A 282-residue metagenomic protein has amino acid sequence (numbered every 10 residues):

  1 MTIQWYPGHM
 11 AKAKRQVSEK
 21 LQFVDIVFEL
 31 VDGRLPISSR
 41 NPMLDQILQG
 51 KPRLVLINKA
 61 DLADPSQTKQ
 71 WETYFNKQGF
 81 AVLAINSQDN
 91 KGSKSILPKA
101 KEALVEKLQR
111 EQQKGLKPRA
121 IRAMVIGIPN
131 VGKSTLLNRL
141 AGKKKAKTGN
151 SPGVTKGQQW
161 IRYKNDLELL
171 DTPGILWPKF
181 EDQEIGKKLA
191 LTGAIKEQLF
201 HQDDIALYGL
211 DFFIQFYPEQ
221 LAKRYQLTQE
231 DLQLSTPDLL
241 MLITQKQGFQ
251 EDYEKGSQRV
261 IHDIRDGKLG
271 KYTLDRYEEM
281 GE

Functional and structural regions predicted by a protein language model:
M1-I26, R34-M43, I47-R53, S66 (+2 more regions): Helix-rich effector regions associated with P-loop NTPase G domains
E29, V55-I57, V125: Structural beta-sheet core signal
G33, K59: Residue-level signal for short, function-critical loop segments
D61-I126, K145: Canonical P-loop GTPase G-domain recognition
S87, L137, L167-L170: Conserved active-site beta-strand-loop modules that form the wall/rim of enzyme catalytic pockets and either contain
S95, K99, T135, Y208 (+1 more regions): Alpha-helical scaffold segments in soluble metabolic enzymes
K107-E111, N138, K144-N150, Y217-L221: Short, structured loop/turn "capping" segments at alpha-beta junctions
R122-G142, T172: Glycine-rich phosphate-binding P-loop
